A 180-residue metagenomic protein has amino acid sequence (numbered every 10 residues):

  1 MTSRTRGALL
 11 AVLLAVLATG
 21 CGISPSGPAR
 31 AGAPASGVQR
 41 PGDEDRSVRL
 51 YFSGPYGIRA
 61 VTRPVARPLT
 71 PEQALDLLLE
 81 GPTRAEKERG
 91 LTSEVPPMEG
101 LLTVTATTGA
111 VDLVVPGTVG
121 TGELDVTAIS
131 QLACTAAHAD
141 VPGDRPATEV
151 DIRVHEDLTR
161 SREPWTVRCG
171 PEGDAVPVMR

Functional and structural regions predicted by a protein language model:
M1-R180: Bimodal "functional hotspot" detector
